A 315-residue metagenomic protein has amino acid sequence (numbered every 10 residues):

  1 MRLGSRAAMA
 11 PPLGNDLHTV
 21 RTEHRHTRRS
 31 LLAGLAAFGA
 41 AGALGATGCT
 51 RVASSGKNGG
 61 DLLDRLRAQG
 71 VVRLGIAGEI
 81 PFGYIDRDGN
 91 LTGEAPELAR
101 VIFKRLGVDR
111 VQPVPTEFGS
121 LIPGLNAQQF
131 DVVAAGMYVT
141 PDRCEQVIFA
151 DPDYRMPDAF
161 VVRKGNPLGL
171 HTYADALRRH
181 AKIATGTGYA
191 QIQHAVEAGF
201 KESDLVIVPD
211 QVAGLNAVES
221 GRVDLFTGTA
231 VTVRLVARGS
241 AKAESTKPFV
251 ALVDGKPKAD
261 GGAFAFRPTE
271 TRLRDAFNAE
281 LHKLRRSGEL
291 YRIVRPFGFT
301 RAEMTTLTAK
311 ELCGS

Functional and structural regions predicted by a protein language model:
M1-H26, A37-L44: N-terminal secretory signal peptides
T50, P96-R105, N166, A174 (+2 more regions): Extended ligand-binding regions for polar small-molecule ligands
K57-A135, E145: Extracytoplasmic small-molecule ligand-binding "clamshell" domains of the periplasmic binding protein/Venus flytrap
R65, R163-K182: Flexible hinge/capping segments at coil-to-helix
V71-G78, F82, Y173-Q191, D224: Short loop->beta-strand "edge-of-pocket" segments that line small-molecule binding or catalytic clefts across diverse
I85-D86, A99-D109, Y189-P209, A237-K242: Ligand-binding cleft/hinge of the Venus flytrap
G136-E145, V196-E197, D224-K258: A ligand-binding cleft/hinge motif common to bilobed small-molecule-binding domains
R155-V161, S240-A279, T300-S315: Periplasmic-binding protein-like
